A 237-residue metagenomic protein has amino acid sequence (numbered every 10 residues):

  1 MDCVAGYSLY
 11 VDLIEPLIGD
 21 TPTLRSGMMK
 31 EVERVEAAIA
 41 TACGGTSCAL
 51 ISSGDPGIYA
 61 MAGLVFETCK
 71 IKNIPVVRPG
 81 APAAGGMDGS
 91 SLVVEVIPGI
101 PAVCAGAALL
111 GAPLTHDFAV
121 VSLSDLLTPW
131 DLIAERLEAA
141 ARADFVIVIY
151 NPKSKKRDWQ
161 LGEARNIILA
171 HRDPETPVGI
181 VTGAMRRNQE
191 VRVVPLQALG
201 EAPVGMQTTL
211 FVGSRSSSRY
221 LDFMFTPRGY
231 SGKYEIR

Functional and structural regions predicted by a protein language model:
M1-L9, I97, Y150, G179-V181 (+1 more regions): Short internal beta-strands
M1-V94, G200, R237: Class I S-adenosyl-L-methionine
P16, T41-C43, L50, G85-G89 (+5 more regions): Solvent-exposed alpha-helices and their adjacent loops that cap or buttress functional pockets in soluble metabolic
L17, M61-A62, G106-A108, D131-I133 (+2 more regions): Short, well-ordered secondary-structure micro-motifs
T23-R25, V94-V96, V120, V178-I180: Conserved beta-strand scaffold positions in the cores of enzyme catalytic domains, especially in NTP/NDP-utilizing
S47-C48, R142-R237: A contiguous loop/helix-start segment that scaffolds small-molecule binding in enzyme catalytic cores
G54-Y59, I100-A102, S154-K155: Gly/Ser/Thr-rich loops at beta-strand to alpha-helix junctions that form or flank small-molecule/cofactor-binding
A60-A143: Class I SAM-dependent methyltransferase SAM-binding "motif I" and its flanking Rossmann-like core
